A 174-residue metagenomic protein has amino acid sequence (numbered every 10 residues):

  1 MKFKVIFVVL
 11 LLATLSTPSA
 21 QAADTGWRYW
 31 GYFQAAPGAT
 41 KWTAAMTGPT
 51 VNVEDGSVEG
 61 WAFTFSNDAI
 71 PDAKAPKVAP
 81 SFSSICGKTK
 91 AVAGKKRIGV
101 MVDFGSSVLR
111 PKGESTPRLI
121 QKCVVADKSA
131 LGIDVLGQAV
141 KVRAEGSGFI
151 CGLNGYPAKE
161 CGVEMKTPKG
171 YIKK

Functional and structural regions predicted by a protein language model:
K2, P18-K174: Ubiquitin-like/PB1-type beta-grasp interaction modules and other compact soluble beta-rich domains
V5-T14, A20: Sec-dependent N-terminal signal peptides
